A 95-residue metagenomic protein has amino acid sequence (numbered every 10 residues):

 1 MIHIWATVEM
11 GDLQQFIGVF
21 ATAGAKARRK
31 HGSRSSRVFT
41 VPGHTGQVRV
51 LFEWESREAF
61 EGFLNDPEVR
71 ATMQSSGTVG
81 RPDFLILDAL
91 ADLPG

Functional and structural regions predicted by a protein language model:
M1-G95: Short S/T/G/P-rich N-terminal loop/turn motif that feeds into the first structured element of a domain
